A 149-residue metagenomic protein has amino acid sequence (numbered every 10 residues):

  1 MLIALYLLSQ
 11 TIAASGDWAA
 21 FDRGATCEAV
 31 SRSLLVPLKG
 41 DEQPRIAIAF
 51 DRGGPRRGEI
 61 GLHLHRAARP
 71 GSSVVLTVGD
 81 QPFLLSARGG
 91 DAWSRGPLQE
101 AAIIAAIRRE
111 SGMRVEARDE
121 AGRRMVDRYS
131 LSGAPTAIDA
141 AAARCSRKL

Functional and structural regions predicted by a protein language model:
L2, Y6-L149: A generic "folded-domain core" signal
